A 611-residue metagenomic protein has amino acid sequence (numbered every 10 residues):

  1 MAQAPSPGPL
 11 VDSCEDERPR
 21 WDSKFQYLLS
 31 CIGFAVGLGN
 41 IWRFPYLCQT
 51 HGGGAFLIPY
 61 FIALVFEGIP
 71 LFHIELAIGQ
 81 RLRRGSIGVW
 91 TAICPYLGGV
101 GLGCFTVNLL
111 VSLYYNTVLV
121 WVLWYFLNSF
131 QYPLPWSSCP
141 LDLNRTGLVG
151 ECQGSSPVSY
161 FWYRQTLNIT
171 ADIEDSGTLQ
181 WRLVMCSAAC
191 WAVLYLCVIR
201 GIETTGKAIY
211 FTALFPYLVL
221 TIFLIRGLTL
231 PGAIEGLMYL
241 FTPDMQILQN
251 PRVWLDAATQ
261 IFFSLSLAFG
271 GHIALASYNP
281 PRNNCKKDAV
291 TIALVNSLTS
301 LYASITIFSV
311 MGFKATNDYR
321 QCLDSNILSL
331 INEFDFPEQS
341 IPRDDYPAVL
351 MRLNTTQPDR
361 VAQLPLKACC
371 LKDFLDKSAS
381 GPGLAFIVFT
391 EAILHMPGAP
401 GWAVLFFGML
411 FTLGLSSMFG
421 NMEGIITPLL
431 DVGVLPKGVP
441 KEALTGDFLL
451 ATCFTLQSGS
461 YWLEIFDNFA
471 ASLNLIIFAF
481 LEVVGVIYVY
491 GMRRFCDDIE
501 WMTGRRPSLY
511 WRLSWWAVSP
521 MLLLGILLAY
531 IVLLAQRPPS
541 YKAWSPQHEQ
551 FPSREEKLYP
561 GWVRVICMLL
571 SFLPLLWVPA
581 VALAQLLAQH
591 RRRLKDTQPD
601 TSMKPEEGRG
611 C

Functional and structural regions predicted by a protein language model:
M1-W42, L71-L76, G99, R145-W181 (+1 more regions): Membrane-interface "cap" regions at the ends of multi-pass membrane proteins
A2-W21, G206-M422, I426-T452, Q457-N468 (+1 more regions): Membrane-embedded translocation segments of transport machinery
A4-L10, R43-I58, L71-L102, V122-P140 (+10 more regions): Flexible loop linkers connecting adjacent transmembrane helices in multi-pass alpha-helical membrane transporters
Q26-I62, H73, V198-T204, G271-P281 (+5 more regions): Transmembrane helix-boundary motif of multi-pass solute transporters/channels
L29-G39, V111, G150, S156-L167 (+12 more regions): Hydrophobic, membrane-embedded alpha-helices of multi-pass small-molecule transporters
P45-Y60, R83, A92-P95, E203-T212 (+9 more regions): Transmembrane helix-loop boundary segments of multi-pass membrane transporters
N116-D175, G232-I247, K314-T390, A479-F480 (+2 more regions): Extracellular/lumenal N-termini and interhelical loops of multi-pass eukaryotic membrane proteins
A451-F454, E464-I487, P507-M603, G608-C611: A generic transmembrane alpha-helix motif of multi-pass inner-membrane proteins
